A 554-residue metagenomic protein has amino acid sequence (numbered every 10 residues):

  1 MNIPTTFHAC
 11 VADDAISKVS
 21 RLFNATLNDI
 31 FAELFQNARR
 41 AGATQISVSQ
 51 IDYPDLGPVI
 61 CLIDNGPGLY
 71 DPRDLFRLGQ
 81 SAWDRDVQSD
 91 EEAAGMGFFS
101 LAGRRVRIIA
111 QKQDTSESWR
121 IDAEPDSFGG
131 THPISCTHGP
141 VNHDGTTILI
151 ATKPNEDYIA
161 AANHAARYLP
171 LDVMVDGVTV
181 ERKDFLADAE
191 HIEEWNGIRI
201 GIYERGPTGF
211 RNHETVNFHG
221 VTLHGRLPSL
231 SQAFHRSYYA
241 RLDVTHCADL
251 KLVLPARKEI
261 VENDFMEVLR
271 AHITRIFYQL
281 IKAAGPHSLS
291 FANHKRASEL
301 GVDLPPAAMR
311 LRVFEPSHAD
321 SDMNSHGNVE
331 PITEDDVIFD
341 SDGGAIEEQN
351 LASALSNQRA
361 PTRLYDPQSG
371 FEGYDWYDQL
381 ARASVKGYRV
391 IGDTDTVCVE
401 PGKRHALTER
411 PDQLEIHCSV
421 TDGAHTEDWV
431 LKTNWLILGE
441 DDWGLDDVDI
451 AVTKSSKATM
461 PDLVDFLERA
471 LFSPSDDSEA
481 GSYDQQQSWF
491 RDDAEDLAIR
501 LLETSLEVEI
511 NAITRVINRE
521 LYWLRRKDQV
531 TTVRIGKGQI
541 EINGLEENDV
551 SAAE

Functional and structural regions predicted by a protein language model:
M1-A43, I51, D55, R73-F76 (+5 more regions): Bergerat-fold GHKL ATPase/HATPase_c domain
M1-P4, I108-A110, D126-V175, E181: Flexible, glycine-/charge-rich segments associated with ATP-binding catalytic modules
D55-I63, G68: Short, highly conserved beta-strand within the GHKL-type HATPase_c fold
N65-G130: Flexible ATP-lid and adjacent glycine-rich G1/G2 motifs of the Bergerat
E156-T274, R312-D335, D340-N350, L431-N434 (+1 more regions): GHKL/Histidine-kinase-like ATPase module
P170-E181, T362-P367, F371-D378, R382 (+1 more regions): A short amphipathic beta-strand at an alpha->beta junction
V244-A308, V448, V464-Y483, Q487 (+1 more regions): Mixed-charge (acidic/basic) macromolecular-recognition segments
Q358-R363, Q379-E554: Long C-terminal appendages of very large multidomain proteins
